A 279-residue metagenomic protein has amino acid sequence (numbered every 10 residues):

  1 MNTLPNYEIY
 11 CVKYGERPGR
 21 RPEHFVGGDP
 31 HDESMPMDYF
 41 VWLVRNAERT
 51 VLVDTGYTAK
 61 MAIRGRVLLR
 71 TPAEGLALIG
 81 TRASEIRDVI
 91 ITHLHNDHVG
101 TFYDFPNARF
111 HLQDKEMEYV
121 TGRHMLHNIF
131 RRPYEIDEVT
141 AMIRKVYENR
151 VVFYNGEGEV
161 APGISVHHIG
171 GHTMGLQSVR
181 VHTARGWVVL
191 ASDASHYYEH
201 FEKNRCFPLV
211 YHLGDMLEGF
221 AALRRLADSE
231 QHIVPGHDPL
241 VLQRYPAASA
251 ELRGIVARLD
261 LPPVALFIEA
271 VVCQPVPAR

Functional and structural regions predicted by a protein language model:
M1-V51, Y57-A59, A222, A247 (+2 more regions): Zn-dependent metallo-beta-lactamase
C11, V41-R45, V51, N155-A184: Core dinuclear metal-dependent hydrolase active-site scaffold
Y14-G15, T55-T58, L94, K115-E116 (+3 more regions): Active-site metal-binding loops of divalent metal-dependent hydrolases
V26-P30, K60-A62, R66, L126-I129 (+1 more regions): Short glycine-enriched, charge-decorated loop/helix-capping segments at active-site entrances that position
R66-L112: Active-site metal-binding motif and surrounding structural segment of the metallo-beta-lactamase
R70, G75-T81, E85, K115-H168 (+1 more regions): Metallo-beta-lactamase
E74, S178, A184-R279: Cap/insert and terminal regions of metallo-dependent hydrolase folds
V89-V99, I169-L176, V234-L240: Histidine-centered catalytic micro-motifs
